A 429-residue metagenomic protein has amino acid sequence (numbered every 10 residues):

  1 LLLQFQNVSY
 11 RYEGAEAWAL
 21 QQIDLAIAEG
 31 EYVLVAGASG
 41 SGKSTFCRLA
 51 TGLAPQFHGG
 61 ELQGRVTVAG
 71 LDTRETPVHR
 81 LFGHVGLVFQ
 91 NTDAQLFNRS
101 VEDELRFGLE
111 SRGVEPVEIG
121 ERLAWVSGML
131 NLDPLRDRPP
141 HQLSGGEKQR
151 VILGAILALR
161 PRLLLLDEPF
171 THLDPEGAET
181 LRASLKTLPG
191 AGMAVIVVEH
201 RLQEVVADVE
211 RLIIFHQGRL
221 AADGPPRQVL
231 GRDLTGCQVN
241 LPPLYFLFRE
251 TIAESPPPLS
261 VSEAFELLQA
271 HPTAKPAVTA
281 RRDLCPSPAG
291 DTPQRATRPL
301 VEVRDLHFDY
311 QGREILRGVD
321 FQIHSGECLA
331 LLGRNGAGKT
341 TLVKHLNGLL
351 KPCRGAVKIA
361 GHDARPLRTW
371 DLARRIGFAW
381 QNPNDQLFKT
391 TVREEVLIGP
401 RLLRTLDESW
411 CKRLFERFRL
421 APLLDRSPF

Functional and structural regions predicted by a protein language model:
A36-A38, L332-R334: The feature captures the beta-strand-to-loop junction immediately N-terminal to the Walker
T51, N347: Helix-to-loop junction immediately C-terminal to a conserved catalytic motif
G59-L71, G355-D363, L372: Conserved ABC transporter NBD signature motif
V117-L135, D407-L424: Conserved ABC ATPase "signature" region
P139-L143, E147, S427-F429: Conserved ABC ATPase signature
L164-D167: Catalytic Walker B motif of ABC-type/P-loop ATPase nucleotide-binding domains
R219-L244: Conserved beta-strand-loop-alpha-helix hinge in the C-terminal portion of ABC ATPase nucleotide-binding domains
